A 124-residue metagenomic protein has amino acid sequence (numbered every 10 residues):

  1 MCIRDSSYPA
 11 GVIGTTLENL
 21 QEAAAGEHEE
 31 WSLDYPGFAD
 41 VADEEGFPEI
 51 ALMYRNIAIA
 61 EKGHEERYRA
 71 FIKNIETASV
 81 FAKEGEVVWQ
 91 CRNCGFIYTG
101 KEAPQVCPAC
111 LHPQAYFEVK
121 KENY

Functional and structural regions predicted by a protein language model:
R4-Y124: Non-heme di-metal
